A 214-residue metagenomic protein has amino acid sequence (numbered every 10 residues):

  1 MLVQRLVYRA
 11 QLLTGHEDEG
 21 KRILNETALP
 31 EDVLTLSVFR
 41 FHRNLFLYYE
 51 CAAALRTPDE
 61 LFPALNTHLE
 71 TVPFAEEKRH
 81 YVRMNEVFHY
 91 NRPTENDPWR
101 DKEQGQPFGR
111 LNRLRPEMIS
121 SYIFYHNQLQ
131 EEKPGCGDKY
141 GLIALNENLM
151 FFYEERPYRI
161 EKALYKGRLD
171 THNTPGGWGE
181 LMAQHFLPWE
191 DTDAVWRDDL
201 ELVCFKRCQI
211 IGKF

Functional and structural regions predicted by a protein language model:
M1-H16, K102-S120: Short glycine-/aliphatic-rich beta-strand segments at the starts of folded cytosolic domains
A10-T14, Y48-A53, N112-P116, Y153-Y158: Short beta-strand-to-loop capping motifs
L12-V33, M118-K139: Short amphipathic alpha-helical segments
A28-L34, C51-V82, C136-D138, P157-E201: An amphipathic, aromatic/His-enriched active-site/gating alpha helix that lines ligand/cofactor pockets
L36-F41, G141-N146: Short beta-strand
E76-R115: Surface-exposed beta-loop interaction hotspot
P116-C136, A144-N146, F186-D199: K/E-rich alpha-helical interaction surfaces of small helical-bundle regulatory domains
